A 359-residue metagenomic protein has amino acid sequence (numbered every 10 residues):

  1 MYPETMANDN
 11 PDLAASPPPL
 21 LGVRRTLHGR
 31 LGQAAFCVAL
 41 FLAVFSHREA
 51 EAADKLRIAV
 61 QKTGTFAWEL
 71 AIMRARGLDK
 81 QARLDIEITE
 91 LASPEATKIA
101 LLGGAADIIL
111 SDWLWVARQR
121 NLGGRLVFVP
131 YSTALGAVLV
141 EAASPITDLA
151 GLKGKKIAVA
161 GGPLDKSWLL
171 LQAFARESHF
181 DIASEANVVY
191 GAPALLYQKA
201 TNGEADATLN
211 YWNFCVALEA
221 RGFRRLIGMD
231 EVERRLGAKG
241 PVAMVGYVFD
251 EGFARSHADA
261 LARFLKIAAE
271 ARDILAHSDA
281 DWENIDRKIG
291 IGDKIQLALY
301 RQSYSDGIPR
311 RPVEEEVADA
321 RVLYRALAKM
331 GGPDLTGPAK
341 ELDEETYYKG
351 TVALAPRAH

Functional and structural regions predicted by a protein language model:
M1-H28: N-terminal secretory signal peptides that target proteins for export/translocation
G32-V44: Bacterial N-terminal signal peptides
H47-A52: Sec/Tat signal peptide C-region and signal peptidase I cleavage site
D54-A183, N187-Y190, K199-N202, D206-W212 (+1 more regions): Short, glycine-/small- and polar/acidic-enriched structural segments that line small-molecule recognition paths
W113-L114, V189, A194-K288: Pocket-lining segment of extracytoplasmic ligand-binding domains
S132-V138, S144, F223-R224, A243-Y247 (+2 more regions): Small-molecule pocket liners
A254-D334: Secondary-structure end/capping motifs
R321-H359: Conserved C-terminal helix/tail region of periplasmic/extracytoplasmic solute-binding proteins
